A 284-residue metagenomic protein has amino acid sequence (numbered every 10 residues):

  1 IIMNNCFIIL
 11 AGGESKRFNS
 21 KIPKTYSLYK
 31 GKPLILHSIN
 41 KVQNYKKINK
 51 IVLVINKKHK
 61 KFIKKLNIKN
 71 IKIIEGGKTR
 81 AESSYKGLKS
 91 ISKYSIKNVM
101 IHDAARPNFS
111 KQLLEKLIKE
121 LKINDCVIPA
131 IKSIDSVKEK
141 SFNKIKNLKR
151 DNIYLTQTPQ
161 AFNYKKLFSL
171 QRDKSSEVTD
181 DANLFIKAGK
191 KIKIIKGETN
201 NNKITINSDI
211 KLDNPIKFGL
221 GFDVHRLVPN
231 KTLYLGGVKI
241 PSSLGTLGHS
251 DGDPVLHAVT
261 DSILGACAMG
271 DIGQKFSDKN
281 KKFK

Functional and structural regions predicted by a protein language model:
I2, I153-G219: Conserved alpha/beta core of the MobA/IspD/sugar-nucleotide pyrophosphorylase nucleotidyltransferase superfamily
N4-K60: N-terminal glycine-rich phosphate-binding loop and ensuing alpha1 helix
I9, I35, G87, H102-D103 (+4 more regions): Residue-level signal for inorganic ion chemistry
L36-I96: Conserved N-terminal catalytic core of the sugar/cofactor nucleotidyltransferase
R80-F142, Q157: Conserved beta-loop-beta/alpha segment of the NTase-like Rossmann-fold superfamily that binds/positions NTPs
A105, V255, V259, I263: Active-site His/Glu-centered metal-binding helix of metallohydrolases
L121, I263-K284: Glycine- and Gly-Pro-enriched alpha-helical subdomains that act as flexible, kink-prone "lid/hinge" or packing modules
G219-H225, N230-T232, G237-V238, L244-S250 (+3 more regions): Terminal domain-initiation and capping elements
